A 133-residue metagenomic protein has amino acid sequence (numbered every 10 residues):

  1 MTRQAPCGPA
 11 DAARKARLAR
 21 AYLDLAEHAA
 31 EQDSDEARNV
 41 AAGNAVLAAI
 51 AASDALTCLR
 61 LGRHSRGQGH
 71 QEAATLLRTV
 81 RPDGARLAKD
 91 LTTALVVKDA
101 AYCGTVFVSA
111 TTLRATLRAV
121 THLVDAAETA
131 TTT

Functional and structural regions predicted by a protein language model:
M1-T133: Terminal alpha-helical segments
